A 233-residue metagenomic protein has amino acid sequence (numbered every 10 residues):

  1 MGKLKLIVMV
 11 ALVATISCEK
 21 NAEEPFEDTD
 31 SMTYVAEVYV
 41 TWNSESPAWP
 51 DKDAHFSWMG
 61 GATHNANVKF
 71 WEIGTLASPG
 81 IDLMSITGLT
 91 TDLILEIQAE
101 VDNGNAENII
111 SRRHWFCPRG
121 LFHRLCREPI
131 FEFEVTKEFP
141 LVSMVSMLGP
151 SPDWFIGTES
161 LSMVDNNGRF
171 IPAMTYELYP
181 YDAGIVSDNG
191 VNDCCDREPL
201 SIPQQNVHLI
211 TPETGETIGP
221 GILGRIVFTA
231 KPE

Functional and structural regions predicted by a protein language model:
M1-K5, E19: Positively charged n-region of N-terminal signal peptides that target proteins for export
K5-A14: Sec-dependent N-terminal signal peptides
T15-M32: Bacterial Sec-dependent N-terminal signal peptides
E27-T33, W42-I156, S160: Structured domain cores in non-transmembrane regions
N103, E107-E233: Mature, soluble, non-transmembrane domains
